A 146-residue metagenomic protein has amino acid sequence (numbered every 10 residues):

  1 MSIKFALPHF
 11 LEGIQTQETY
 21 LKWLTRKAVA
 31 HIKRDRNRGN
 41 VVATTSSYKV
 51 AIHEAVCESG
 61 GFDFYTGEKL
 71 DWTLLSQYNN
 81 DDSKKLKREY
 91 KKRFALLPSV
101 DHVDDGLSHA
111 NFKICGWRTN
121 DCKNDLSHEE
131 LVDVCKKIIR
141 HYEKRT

Functional and structural regions predicted by a protein language model:
M1-T146: Replace "small metal-dependent catalytic modules" with "small catalytic or cofactor-binding modules
